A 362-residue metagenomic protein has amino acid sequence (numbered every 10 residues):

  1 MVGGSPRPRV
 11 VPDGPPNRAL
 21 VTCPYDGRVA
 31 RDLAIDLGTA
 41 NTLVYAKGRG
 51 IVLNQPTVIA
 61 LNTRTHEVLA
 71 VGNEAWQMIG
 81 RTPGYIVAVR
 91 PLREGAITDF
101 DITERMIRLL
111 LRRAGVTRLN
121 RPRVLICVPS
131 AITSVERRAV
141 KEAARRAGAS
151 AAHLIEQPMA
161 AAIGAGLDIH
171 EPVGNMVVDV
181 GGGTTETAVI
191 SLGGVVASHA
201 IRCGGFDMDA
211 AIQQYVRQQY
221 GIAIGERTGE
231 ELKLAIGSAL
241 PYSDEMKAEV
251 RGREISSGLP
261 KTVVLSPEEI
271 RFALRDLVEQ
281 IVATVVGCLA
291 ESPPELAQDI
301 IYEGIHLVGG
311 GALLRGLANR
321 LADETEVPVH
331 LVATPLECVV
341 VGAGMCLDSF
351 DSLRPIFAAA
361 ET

Functional and structural regions predicted by a protein language model:
M1-V2, P6-V180, A188-H306, A312-T362: Nucleotide/phosphate-binding catalytic cleft detector across ATP-hydrolyzing and phosphate-transferring enzymes
T185: Acidic, divalent-metal-coordinating active-site segment for phosphoryl/phosphodiester hydrolysis, typified by short
